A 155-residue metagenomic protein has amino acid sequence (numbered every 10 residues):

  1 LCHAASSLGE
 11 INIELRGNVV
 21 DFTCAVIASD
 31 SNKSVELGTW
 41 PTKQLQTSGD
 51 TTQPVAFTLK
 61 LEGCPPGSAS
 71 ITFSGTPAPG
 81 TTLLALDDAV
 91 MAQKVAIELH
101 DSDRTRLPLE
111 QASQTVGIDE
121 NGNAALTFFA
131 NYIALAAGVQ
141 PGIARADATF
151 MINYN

Functional and structural regions predicted by a protein language model:
C2-N155: Mature extracellular/passenger domains of Gram-negative fimbrial/pilin and adhesin proteins
